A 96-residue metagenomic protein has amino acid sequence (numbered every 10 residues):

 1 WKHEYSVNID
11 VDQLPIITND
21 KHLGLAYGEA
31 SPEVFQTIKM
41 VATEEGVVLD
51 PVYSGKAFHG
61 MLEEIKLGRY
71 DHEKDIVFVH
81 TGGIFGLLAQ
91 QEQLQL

Functional and structural regions predicted by a protein language model:
W1, D20-G24, H80-F85: Glycine-rich beta-alpha junction loops
W1-P15, Y27: Redox- and metal-dependent alpha/beta enzyme cores, enriched for Fe-S-associated oxidoreductases and cofactor-handling
L14, T18-H72: Active-site-adjacent helical/loop segments in soluble small-molecule enzymes
L62-L96: Phosphate-binding loop/pocket of nucleotide- and phosphate-handling active sites
